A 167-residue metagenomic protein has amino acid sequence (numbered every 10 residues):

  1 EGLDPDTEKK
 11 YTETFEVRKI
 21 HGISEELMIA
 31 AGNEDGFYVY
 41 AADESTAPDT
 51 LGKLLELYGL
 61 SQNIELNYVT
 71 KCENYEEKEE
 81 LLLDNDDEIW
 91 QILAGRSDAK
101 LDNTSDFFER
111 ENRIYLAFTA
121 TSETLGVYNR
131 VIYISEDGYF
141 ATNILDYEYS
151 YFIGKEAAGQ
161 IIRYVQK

Functional and structural regions predicted by a protein language model:
E1-K167: Function-determining sites in protein domains
